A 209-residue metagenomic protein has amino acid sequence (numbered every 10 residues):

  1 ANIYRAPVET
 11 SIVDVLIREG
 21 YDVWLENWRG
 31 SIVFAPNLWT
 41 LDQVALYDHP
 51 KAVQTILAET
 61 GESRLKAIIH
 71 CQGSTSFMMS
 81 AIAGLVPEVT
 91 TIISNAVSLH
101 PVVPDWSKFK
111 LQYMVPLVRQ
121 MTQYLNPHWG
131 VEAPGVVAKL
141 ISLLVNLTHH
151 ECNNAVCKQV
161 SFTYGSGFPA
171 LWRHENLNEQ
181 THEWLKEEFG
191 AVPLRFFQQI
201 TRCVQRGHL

Functional and structural regions predicted by a protein language model:
A1, L16, L25-N27, R64-M79 (+1 more regions): Catalytic nucleophile loop
A1-V33: Short, surface-exposed "cap/lid" segments of acyl-processing enzymes
Y4-P7, W28, P36-N37, A81 (+1 more regions): Short coil/turn segments at secondary-structure boundaries
E26-L38, Q54, S74-T75: Serine-hydrolase-like catalytic core of hydrolytic proteins
I32-F34, A67-I69, L85: Juxtamembrane interfacial secondary-structure elements that flank transmembrane helices in multi-pass membrane proteins
W39-E59: Alpha/beta-hydrolase active-site loop
A58-E62, Q72-L209: Alpha/beta-hydrolase-fold enzymes
